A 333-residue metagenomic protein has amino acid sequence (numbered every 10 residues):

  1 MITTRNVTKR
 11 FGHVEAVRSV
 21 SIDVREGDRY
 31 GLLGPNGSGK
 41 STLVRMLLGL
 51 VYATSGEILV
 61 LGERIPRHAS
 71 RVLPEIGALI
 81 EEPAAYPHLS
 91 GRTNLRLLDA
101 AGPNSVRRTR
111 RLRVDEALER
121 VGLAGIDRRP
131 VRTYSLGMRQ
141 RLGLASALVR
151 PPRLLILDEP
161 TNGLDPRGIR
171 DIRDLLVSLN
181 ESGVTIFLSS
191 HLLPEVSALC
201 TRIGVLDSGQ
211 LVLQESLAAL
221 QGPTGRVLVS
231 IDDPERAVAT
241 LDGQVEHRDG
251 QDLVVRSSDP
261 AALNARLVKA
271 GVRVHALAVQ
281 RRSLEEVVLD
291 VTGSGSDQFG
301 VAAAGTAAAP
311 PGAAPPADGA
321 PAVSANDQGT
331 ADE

Functional and structural regions predicted by a protein language model:
M1-T8, S294-E333: ABC-family P-loop ATPase nucleotide-binding domain
I2-T4, K9-L188, L193-D207, L213: ABC transporter nucleotide-binding domains
Y52, L220-G222, H247: Short, flexible turn/loop "capping" segments at secondary-structure junctions
Q210-S230: Conserved beta-strand-loop-alpha-helix hinge in the C-terminal portion of ABC ATPase nucleotide-binding domains
G225-S294, F299: Short, charged/small-residue-rich alpha-helical element at the C-terminal edge of ABC transporter nucleotide-binding
